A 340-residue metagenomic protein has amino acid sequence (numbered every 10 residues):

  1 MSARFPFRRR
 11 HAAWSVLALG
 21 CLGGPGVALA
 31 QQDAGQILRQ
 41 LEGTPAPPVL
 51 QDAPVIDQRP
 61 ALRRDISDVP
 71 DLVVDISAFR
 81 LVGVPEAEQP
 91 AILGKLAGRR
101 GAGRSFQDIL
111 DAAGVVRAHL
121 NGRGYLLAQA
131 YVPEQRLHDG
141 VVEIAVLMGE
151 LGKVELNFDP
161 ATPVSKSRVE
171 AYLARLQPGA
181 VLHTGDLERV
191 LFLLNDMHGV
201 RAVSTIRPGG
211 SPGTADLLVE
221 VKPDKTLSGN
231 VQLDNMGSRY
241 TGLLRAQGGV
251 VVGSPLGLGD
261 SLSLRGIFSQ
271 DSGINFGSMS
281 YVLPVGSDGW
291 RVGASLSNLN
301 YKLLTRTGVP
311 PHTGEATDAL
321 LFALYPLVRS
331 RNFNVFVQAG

Functional and structural regions predicted by a protein language model:
G24-A30: Sec/Tat signal peptide C-region and signal peptidase I cleavage site
Q31-G237, G249, G266-F276: Periplasmic polypeptide-binding modules associated with outer-membrane biogenesis and secretion
G229-V231, V250, L262-G266, V292-L296 (+1 more regions): Membrane-embedded beta-strand positions of outer-membrane beta-barrel proteins
L233-G237, S254, G266-Q270, L296-K302 (+2 more regions): Transmembrane beta-strands of outer-membrane beta-barrel pores
S238-G242, S269-G273, P310-E315, R329: Replace "Gram-negative outer membrane beta-barrel proteins" with "bacterial and organellar outer membrane beta-barrel
L244-V250, N275-M279, T317-L321: Hydrophobic, lipid-facing positions within transmembrane beta-strands of outer-membrane proteins
V252-L256, S280-S287, F322-S330: Outer-membrane beta-barrel proteins
R291-G340: Transmembrane beta-strand segments of outer-membrane beta-barrel domains in Gram-negative and organellar OMPs
